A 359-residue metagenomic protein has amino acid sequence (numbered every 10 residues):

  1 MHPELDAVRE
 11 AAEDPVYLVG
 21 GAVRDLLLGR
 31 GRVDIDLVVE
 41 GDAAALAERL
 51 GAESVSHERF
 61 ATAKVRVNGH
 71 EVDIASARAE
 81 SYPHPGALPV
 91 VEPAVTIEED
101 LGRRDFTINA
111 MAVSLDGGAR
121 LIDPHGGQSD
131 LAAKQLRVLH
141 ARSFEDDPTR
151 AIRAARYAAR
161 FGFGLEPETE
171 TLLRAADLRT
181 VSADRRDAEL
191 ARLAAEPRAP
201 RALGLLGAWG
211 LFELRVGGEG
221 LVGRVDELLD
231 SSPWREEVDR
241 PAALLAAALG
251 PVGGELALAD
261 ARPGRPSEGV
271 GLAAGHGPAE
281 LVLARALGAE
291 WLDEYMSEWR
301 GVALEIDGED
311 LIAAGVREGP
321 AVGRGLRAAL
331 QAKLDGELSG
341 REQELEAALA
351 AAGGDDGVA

Functional and structural regions predicted by a protein language model:
M1-A359: Catalytic cores of the polymerase beta-like nucleotidyltransferase superfamily and closely associated nucleotide
